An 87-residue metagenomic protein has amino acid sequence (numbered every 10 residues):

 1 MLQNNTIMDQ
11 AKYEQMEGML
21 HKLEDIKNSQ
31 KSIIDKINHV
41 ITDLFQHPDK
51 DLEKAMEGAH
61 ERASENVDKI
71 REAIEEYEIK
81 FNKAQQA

Functional and structural regions predicted by a protein language model:
M1-N5: N-terminal amphipathic/basic-hydrophobic helices that include classical n-h-c signal peptides and signal-anchor
I7-I41: N-terminal acidic leader/helix
G18-D25, K54-R62: Alpha-helical scaffold segments that form or flank carboxylate-/histidine-based iron centers
Q30, R62-K80: Amphipathic alpha-helical coiled-coil segments
K31-E57: Short E/K-rich amphipathic alpha-helical oligomerization segments
D43-P48, I74-A87: Long amphipathic alpha-helical coiled-coil segments
D49, M56-N66, N82-Q85: Alpha-helix boundary/capping detector
